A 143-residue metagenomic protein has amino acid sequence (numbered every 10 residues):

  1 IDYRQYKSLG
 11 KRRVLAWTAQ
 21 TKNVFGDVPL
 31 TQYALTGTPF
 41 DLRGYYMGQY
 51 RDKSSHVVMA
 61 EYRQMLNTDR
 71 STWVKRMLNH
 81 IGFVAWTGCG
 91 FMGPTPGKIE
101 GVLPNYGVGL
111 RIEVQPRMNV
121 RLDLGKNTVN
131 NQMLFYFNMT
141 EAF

Functional and structural regions predicted by a protein language model:
I1, W17, R43-G48, F83-T95 (+1 more regions): Transmembrane beta-strand segments that form the barrel wall of outer-membrane beta-barrel proteins
I1-H80: C-terminal outer-membrane beta-barrel translocator/porin domains of Gram-negative envelope proteins and their
Q5-K7, T21-D27, Q64-L66, T87-G93 (+2 more regions): Transmembrane beta-strands of outer-membrane beta-barrel pores
K11, F25, Y50-S54, T95-L103 (+1 more regions): Solvent-exposed loop/turn segments connecting transmembrane beta-strands in outer-membrane beta-barrel proteins
V14-T18, M59, G82-W86, G109 (+2 more regions): Residue-level detector of the transmembrane beta-barrel scaffold of outer-membrane proteins
Q32-F40, E100-L103, N138-A142: Flexible, surface-exposed loop regions and adjacent strand-edge segments of Gram-negative outer-membrane beta-barrel
V58, I112, N131-F143: Outer-membrane beta-barrel "beta-signal"
R63-R70, V74-L103: C-terminal hydrophobic structural anchor segments that stabilize assembly/packing rather than catalytic chemistry
